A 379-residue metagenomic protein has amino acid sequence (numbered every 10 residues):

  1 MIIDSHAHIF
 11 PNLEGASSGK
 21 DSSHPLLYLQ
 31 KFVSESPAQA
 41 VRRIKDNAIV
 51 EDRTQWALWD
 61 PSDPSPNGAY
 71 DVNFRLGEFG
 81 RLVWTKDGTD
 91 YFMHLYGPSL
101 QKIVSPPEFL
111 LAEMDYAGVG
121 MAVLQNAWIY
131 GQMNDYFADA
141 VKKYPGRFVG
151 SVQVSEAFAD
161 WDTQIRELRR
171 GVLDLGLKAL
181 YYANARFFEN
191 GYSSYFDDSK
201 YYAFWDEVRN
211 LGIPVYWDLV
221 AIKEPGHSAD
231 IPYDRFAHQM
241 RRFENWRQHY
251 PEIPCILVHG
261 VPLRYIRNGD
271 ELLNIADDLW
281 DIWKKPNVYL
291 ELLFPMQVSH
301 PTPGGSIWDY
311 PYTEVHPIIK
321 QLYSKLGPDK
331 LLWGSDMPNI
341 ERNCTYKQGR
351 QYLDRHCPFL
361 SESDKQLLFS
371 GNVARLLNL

Functional and structural regions predicted by a protein language model:
M1-S5, N12-Y116, M121, L290 (+2 more regions): Mid-to-C-terminal alpha-helical segments outside catalytic/metal-binding sites
I3-A7, A122-L124, V149-V152, L180-Y182 (+4 more regions): Hydrophobic faces of well-ordered beta-strands that scaffold small-molecule active sites in alpha/beta enzyme cores
I9, W128, E156, N184-R186 (+4 more regions): Active-site-proximal loop/turn and secondary-structure-junction residues that shape catalytic pockets, frequently
L13-S17, H227, D234, M240 (+3 more regions): Histidine/acidic-residue-rich catalytic or RNA/ligand-binding cores of hydrolases and nuclease-related proteins
P106-F109, Q132-A138, Q164-L168, Q239-E244 (+2 more regions): Alpha-helical scaffolding within the catalytic cores of extracellular/periplasmic polymer-degrading hydrolases
Y116, G120-M121, Q125-A237: Active-site gating/metal-coordination segments in enzymes
Y144, N210-L211, Y250-P251, K285-P286: Helix C-cap/helix->beta junction micro-motif
N245, I253-H300: Aromatic-lined glycan-binding groove of carbohydrate-active enzymes
